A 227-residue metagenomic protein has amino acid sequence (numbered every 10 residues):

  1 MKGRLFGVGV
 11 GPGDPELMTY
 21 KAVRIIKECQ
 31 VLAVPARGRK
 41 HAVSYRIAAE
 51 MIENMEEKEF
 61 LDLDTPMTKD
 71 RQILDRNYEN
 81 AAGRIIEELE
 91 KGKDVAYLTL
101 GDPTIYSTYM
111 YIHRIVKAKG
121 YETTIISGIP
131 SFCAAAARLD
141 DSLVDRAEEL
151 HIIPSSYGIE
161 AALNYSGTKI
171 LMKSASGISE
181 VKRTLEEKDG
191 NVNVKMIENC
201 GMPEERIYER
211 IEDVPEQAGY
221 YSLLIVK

Functional and structural regions predicted by a protein language model:
M1-K2, R24-I25, L89, Y97 (+4 more regions): Solvent-exposed alpha-helices and their adjacent loops that cap or buttress functional pockets in soluble metabolic
M1-P15, Y20-A22, K27-Y121, Y208 (+2 more regions): Class I S-adenosyl-L-methionine
L5, N164-K227: A contiguous loop/helix-start segment that scaffolds small-molecule binding in enzyme catalytic cores
V34, E59-D64, I125, D145 (+4 more regions): Structural signal for conserved beta-strand scaffold positions within catalytic alpha/beta enzyme cores
R39-H41, T68, P130-C133, M202-E204: Short gly/pro/ser/thr-enriched loop/turn and capping motifs at secondary-structure boundaries
T65-R71, G158-E160, M202-E204: A short acidic, often aromatic-flanked loop/helix-cap motif at beta-alpha or helix-coil junctions that lines enzyme
Q72-D75, T108-Y109, A136-R138, A162-N164 (+2 more regions): Short, well-ordered secondary-structure micro-motifs
T104-Y165, P215: Class I SAM-dependent methyltransferase SAM-binding "motif I" and its flanking Rossmann-like core
